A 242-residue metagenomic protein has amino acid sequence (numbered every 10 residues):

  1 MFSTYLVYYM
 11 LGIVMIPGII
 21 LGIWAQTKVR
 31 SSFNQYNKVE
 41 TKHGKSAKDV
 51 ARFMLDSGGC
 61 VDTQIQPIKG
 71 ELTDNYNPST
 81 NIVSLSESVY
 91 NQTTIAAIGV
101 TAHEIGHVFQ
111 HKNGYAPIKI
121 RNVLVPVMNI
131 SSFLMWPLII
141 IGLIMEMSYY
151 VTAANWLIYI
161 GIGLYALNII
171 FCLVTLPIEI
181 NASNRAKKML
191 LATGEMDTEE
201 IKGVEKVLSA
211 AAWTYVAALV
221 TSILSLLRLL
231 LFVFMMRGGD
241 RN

Functional and structural regions predicted by a protein language model:
F2, Q26-S131, I170-S225, L229-N242: Polar-ligand-bearing catalytic/cofactor-coordination segments of membrane-embedded or membrane-tethered inner-membrane
Y5-I13, V151-G163: Hydrophobic alpha-helical transmembrane segments
L11-Q35: N-terminal signal-anchor transmembrane alpha helix
G18-W24, G142, G161-T175: Alpha-helical transmembrane segments of multi-pass membrane proteins
Q110-A116, L138-Y149: Membrane-helix exit/interface motif
I118-L143, N155, Y159-I162: Long, charge-patterned amphipathic alpha-helical coiled-coil/hairpin "stalk" segments used as oligomerization
I144-I160, M236-N242: Membrane-interfacial helix-loop-helix connectors in multipass membrane proteins
